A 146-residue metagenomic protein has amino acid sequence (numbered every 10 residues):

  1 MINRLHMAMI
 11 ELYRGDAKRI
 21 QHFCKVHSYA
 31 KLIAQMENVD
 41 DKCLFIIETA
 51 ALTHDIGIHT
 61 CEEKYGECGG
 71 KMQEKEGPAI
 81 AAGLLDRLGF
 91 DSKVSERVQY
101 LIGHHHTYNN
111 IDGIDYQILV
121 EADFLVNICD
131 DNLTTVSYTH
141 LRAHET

Functional and structural regions predicted by a protein language model:
I2-K25, G57-C68: Active-site flanking loop/helix segments enriched in acidic
A8-M9, A34, L101-I102: Short secondary-structure boundary micro-motifs
D16, N110-G113, T146: Intrinsic-disorder/low-complexity, polar/charged segments
D16-I47, L85-L88: Alpha-helical phosphate/pyrophosphate-handling elements in metalloenzyme active cores
V39, C43-Y138: Divalent metal-dependent catalytic cores for phosphoryl transfer on phosphate-bearing substrates
T139-T146: Conserved small/polar residues in nucleotide/adenosyl-binding loops
